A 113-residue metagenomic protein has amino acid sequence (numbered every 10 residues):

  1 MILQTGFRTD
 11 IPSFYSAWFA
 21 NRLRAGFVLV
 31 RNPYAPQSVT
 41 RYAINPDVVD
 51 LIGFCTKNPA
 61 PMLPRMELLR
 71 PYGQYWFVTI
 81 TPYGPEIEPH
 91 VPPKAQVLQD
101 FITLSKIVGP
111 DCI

Functional and structural regions predicted by a protein language model:
M1-E88, F101-V108: Conserved Radical SAM active-site core
P89-Q99: Alpha-helix N-cap and loop-to-helix initiation/capping positions
D111-I113: Conserved strand-turn element in the central/C-terminal portion of the radical SAM core barrel that lines
